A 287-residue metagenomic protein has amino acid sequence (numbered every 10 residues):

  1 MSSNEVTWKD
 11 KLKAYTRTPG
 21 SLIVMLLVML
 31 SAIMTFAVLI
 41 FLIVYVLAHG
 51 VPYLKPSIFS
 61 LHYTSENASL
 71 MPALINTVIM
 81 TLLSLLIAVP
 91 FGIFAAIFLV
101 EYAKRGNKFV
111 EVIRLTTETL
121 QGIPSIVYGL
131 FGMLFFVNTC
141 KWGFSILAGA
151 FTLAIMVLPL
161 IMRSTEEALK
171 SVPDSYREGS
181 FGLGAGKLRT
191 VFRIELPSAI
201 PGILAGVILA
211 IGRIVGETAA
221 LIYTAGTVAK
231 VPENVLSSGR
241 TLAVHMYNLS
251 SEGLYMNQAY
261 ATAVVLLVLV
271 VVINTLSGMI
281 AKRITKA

Functional and structural regions predicted by a protein language model:
M1-S31, S57, S277-A287: Transmembrane alpha-helical segments of polytopic membrane transport and secretion proteins
D10-L27, V44-L86, G106, N248-N257: Periplasmic/extracellular loop-to-transmembrane helix junction in inner-membrane transport proteins
E66, L221-L267: Interhelical loop and adjacent transmembrane-helix boundary motif in polytopic membrane transport permeases
S84-T117, G278-K282: Transmembrane-helix boundary motif in ABC transporter permease subunits
L99, K170, I208, N248-A287: C-terminal transmembrane helix and the adjacent membrane-cytosol boundary/short C-terminal tail of inner/organellar
E118-M156: Generic hydrophobic transmembrane alpha-helix motif, especially the helices
P124, L183-G184, P197: Glycine/proline-centered hinge or cleavage motifs at structural transition points of membrane proteins
S164, K187-Y223: Transmembrane alpha-helices
